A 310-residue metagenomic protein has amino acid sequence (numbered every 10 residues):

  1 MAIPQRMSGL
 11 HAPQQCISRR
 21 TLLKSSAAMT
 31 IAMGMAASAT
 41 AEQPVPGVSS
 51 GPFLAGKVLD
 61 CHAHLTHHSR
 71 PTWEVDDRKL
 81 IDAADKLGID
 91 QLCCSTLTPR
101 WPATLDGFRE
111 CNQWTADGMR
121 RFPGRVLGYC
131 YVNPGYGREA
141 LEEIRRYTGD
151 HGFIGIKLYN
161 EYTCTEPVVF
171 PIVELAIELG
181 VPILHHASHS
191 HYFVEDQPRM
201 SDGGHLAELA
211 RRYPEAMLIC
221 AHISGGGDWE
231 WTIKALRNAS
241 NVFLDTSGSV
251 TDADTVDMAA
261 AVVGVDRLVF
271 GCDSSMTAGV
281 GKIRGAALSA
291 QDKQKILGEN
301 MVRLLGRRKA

Functional and structural regions predicted by a protein language model:
M1-I17: N-terminal secretory signal peptides
S18-M35: N-terminal export leaders
A36-T66, R70: C-terminal segment of N-terminal export signals and the immediately downstream linker at the start of the mature
P46, H151-G155, Y162-V269: Catalytic pocket-lining loop regions of alpha/beta-barrel enzymes, especially the amidohydrolase/enolase/GH5 lineages
H62, A84, T115, A176 (+3 more regions): Conserved, mostly hydrophobic/aromatic
H64-V75, W101-A103, F193-E195: Acidic/histidine-rich helix-loop elements that form or flank divalent-metal/phosphate-binding sites at the catalytic
D90-Q91, D106-H191: Active-site gating/metal-coordination segments in enzymes
T96-G107: Glycine-rich, proline-tolerant flexible connector loops at the mouths of alpha/beta enzymes
